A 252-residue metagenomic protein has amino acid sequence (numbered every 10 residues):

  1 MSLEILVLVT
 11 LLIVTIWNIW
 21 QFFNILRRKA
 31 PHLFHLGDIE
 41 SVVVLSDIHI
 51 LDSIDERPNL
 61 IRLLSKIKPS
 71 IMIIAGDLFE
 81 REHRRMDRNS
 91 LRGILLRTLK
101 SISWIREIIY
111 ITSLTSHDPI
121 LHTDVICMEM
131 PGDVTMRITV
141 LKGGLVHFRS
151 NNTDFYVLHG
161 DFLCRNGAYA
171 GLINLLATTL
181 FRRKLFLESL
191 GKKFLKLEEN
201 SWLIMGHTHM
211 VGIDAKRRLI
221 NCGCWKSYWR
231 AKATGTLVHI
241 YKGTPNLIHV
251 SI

Functional and structural regions predicted by a protein language model:
M1-S41, S251-I252: Acidic, histidine-bearing metal-coordination/catalytic regions of metal-dependent phosphoesterases
T10, H35-I39, I50-S150: Core catalytic region of metal-dependent phosphoesterases/phosphodiesterases, especially metallo-beta-lactamase-like
F23-H32, I54-R57, I138-T139, R183-K193: Short, motif-level signal for alpha-helix interfacial/capping segments enriched in acidic residues and aromatics/proline
L26-H32, D52, N151, V157-L163: Catalytic core of the metallo-beta-lactamase
F34-V43, V146-V157, A215-L219: Beta-strand-turn-beta hairpins that frame and shape the catalytic cleft of phosphate-ester-processing enzymes
S41-I48, R81-R84, L172-L180: Short, basic, glycine/proline-bearing loop/turn elements
V44-S46, M72-D77, E107-S116, L141 (+3 more regions): Active-site neighborhood of phospho(di)ester-bond hydrolases with catalytic His/Asp-centered motifs
M128-R137, N151-F155, D161, G167 (+2 more regions): Conserved beta-sheet core of the metallophosphoesterase superfamily
